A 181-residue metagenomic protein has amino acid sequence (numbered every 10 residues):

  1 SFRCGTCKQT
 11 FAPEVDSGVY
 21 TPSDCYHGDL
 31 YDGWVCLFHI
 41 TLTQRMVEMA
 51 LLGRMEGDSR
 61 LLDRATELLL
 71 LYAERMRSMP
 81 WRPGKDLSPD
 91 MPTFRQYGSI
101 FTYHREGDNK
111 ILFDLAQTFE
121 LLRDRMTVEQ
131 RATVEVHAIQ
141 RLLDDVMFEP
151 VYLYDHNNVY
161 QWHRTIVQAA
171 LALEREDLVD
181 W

Functional and structural regions predicted by a protein language model:
S1-E56, L62: N-terminal carbohydrate-binding/catalytic regions of secreted carbohydrate-active enzymes
V35-W181: Aromatic-lined, polymer-binding surfaces characteristic of secreted/periplasmic polysaccharide-degrading enzymes
